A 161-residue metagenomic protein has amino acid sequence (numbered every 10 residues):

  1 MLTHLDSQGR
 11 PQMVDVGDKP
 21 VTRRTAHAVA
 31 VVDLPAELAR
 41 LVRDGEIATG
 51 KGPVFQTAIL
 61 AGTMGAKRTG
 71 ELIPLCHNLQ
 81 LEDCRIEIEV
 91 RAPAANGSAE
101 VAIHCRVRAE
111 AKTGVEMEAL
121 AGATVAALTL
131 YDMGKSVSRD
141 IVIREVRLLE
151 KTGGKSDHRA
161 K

Functional and structural regions predicted by a protein language model:
M1-H77, L81-K161: C-terminal binding/interaction regions
